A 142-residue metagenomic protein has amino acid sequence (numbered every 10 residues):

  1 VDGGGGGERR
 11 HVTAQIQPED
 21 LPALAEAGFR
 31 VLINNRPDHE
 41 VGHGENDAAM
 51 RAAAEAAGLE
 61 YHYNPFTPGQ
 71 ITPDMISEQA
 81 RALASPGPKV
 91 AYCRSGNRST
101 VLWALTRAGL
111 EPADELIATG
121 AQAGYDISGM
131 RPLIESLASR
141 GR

Functional and structural regions predicted by a protein language model:
V1-T13, D20, L59, A138: Mobile, glycine- and charge-enriched loop segments and immediately flanking short secondary-structure elements within
G4-G6, N34-P37, V101-L102: A short, structure-level motif marking secondary-structure boundaries and short turns
G6, G28, S85-P86: Residue-level preference for short coil/turn positions at secondary-structure junctions
E8-R10, D38-E40, L105: A generic structural signal for short
T13-A82: Cysteine-based protein phosphatase catalytic domain of the PTP/DSP
A48-R51, R107, E111: Glycine-rich, phosphate-binding/catalytic loops in enzymes
I76-L110: Catalytic cysteine-centered active loop of the rhodanese-like fold, especially the PTP/DSP P-loop
G109-R142: Cysteine-dependent PTP/DSP-like catalytic domain, specifically the C-terminal lobe
